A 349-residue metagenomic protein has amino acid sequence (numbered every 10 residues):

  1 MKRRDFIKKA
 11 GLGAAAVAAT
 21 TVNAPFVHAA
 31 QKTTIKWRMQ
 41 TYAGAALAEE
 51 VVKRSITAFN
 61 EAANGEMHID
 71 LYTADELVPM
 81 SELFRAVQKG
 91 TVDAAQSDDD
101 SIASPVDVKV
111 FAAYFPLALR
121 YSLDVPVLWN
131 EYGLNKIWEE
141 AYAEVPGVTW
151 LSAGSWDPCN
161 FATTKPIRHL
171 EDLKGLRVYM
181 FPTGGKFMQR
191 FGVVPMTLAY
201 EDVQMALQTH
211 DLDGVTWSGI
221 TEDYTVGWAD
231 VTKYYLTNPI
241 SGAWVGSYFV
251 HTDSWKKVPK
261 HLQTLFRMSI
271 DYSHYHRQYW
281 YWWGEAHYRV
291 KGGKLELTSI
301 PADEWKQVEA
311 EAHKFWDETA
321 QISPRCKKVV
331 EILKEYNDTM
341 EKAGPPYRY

Functional and structural regions predicted by a protein language model:
K2-V125, K136, E140-Y349: N-terminal secretory/targeting leader peptides
W129: Active-site-proximal, glycine-rich beta->alpha crossover segments in alpha/beta enzymes that shape flexible
